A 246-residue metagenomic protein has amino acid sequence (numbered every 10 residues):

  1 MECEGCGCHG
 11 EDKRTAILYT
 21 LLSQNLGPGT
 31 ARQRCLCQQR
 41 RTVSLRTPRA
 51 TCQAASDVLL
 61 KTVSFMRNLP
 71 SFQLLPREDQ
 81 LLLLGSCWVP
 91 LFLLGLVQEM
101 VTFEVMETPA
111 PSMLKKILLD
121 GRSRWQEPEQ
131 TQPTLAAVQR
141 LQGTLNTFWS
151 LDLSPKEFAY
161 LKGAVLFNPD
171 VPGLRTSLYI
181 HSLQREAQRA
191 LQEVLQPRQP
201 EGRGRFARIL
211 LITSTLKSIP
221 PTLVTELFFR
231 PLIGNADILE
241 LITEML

Functional and structural regions predicted by a protein language model:
M1-L246: Intrinsically disordered, low-complexity regulatory regions enriched in Ser/Pro/Thr/Gln
